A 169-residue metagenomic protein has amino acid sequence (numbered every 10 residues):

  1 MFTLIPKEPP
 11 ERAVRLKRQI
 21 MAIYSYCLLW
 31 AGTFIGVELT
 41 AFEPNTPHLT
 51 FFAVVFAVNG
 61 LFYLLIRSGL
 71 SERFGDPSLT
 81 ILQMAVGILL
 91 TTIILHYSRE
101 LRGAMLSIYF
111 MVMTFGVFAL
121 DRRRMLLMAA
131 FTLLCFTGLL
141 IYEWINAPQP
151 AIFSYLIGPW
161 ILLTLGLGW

Functional and structural regions predicted by a protein language model:
M1-L4, I23-F34, S78-T80, E100-V117: Hydrophobic alpha-helical transmembrane segments
M1-R15: Short, Lys/Arg-rich, polar N-terminal cytosolic tail immediately upstream of the first transmembrane signal-anchor
L4, N45-T46, R73-F74, A85-V86 (+2 more regions): Short hydrophobic/aromatic segments of transmembrane alpha-helices and their interfaces
P10, G32-F56, G69-T80, S98-L101 (+1 more regions): Alpha-helical transmembrane segments and their interfaces in multipass membrane proteins
R18-C27, R124-A129: Select subsegments of transmembrane alpha-helices in polytopic membrane proteins, especially boundary-proximal
Y26-E43, Y63-L64, L89-T92: Membrane-embedded alpha-helical segments in integral membrane proteins
A53-N59, A85-L89, A104-V112, I157-I161: Membrane-embedded alpha-helical segments of multi-pass membrane proteins, especially the transmembrane helices
L89-R99, I108-M125: Generic transmembrane alpha-helix motif of multi-pass integral membrane proteins
